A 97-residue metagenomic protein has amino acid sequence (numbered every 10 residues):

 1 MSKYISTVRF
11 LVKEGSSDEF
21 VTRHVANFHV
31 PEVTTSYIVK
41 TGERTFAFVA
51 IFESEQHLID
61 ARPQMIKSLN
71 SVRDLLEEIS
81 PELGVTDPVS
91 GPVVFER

Functional and structural regions predicted by a protein language model:
M1-K67, D74-R97: Short S/T/G/P-rich N-terminal loop/turn motif that feeds into the first structured element of a domain
